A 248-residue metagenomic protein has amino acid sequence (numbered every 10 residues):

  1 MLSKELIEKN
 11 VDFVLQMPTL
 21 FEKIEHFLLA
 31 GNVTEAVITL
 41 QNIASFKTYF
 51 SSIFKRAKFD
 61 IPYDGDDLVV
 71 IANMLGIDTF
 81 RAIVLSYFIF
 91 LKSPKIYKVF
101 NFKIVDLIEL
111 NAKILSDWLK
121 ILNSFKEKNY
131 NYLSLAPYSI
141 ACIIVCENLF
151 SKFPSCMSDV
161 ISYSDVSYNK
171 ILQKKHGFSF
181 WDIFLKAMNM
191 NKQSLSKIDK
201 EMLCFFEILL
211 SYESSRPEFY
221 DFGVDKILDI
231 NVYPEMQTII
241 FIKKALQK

Functional and structural regions predicted by a protein language model:
M1-E8, S194, V224-K248: Terminal helices and disordered tails flanking the catalytic cores of nucleotide-processing hydrolases
M1-P137, I144-P154, S158-F222: Conserved alpha-helical "signature site" that marks functionally important helical segments or helix/loop junctions
